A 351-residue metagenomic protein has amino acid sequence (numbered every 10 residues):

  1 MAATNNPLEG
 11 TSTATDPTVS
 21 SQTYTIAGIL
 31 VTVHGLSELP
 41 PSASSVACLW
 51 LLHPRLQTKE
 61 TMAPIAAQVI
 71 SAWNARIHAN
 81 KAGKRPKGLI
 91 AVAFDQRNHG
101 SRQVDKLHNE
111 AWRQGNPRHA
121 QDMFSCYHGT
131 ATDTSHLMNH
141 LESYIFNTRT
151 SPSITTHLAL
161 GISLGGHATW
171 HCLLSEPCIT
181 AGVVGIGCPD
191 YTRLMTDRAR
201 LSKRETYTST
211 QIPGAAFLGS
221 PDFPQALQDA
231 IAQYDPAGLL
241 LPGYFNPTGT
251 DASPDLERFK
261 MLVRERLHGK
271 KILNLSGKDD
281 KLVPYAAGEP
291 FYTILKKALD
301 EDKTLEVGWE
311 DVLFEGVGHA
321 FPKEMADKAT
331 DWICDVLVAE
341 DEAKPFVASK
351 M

Functional and structural regions predicted by a protein language model:
M1-A47, A348-M351: A domain-start/cap signature at the N-terminus of enzymes
A27-N109: Short, surface-exposed "cap/lid" segments of acyl-processing enzymes
L39-A43, T192-T304: The feature captures the conserved acid-bearing segment of alpha/beta-hydrolase catalytic domains
V46-L49, K271, W309: Alpha/beta-hydrolase fold active-site loops
F94, L160, G185-I186, L275 (+1 more regions): Alpha/beta-hydrolase-fold catalytic nucleophile elbow
K106-T150: Alpha/beta-hydrolase active-site loop
S135-I212: Primarily recognizes the serine-hydrolase "nucleophile elbow" in alpha/beta-hydrolase and SGNH/GDSL folds
L282, A286-M351: C-terminal catalytic histidine-bearing segment of alpha/beta-hydrolase fold enzymes
